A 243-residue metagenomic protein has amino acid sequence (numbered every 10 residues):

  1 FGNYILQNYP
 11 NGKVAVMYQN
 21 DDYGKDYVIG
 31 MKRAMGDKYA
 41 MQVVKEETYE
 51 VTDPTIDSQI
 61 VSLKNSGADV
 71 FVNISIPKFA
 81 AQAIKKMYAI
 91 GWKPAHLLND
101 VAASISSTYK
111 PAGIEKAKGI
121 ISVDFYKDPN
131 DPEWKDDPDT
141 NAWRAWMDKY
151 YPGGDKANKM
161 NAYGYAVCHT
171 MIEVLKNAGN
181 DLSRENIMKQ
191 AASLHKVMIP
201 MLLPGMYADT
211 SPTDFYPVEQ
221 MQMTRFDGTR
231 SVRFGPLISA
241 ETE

Functional and structural regions predicted by a protein language model:
F1-I90, W134: Extracellular/periplasmic Venus flytrap/periplasmic-binding protein
G2, L6, K32, V72 (+8 more regions): Non-transmembrane alpha-helical segments in soluble domains of secreted/periplasmic/extracellular proteins
N8-Y9, K64-S66, A89-G91, A112-K116 (+3 more regions): Extracellular/periplasmic catalytic domains that process cell-envelope and extracellular macromolecules
Y27, F79, Y163-V167, E219: Catalytic-loop motifs flanking and including active-site residues across diverse enzymes
E46-E47, G235-L237: Short hydrophobic alpha-helix segments
E47, V51-T52, K93-A112, E185 (+2 more regions): Venus flytrap/periplasmic-binding-protein-like
M87-Y165, L237-E241: Extracellular/periplasmic periplasmic-binding protein-like sensory domains
K149, G154-N161, I172-S231: Segments of small-molecule ligand-sensing domains
